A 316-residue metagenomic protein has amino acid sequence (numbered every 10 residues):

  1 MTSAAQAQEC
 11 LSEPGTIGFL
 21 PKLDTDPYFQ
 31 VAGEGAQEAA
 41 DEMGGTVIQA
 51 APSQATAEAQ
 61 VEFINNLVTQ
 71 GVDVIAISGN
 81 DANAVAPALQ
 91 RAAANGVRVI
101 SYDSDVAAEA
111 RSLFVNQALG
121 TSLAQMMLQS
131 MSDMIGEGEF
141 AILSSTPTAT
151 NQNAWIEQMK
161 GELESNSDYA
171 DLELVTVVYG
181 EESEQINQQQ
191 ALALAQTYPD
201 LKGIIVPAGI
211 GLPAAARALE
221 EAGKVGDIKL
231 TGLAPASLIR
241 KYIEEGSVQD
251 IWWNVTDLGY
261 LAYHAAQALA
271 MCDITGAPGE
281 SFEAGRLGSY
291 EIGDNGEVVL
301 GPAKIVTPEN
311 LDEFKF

Functional and structural regions predicted by a protein language model:
S3-F316: A residue-level marker of the well-folded mature domains of exported/periplasmic proteins
